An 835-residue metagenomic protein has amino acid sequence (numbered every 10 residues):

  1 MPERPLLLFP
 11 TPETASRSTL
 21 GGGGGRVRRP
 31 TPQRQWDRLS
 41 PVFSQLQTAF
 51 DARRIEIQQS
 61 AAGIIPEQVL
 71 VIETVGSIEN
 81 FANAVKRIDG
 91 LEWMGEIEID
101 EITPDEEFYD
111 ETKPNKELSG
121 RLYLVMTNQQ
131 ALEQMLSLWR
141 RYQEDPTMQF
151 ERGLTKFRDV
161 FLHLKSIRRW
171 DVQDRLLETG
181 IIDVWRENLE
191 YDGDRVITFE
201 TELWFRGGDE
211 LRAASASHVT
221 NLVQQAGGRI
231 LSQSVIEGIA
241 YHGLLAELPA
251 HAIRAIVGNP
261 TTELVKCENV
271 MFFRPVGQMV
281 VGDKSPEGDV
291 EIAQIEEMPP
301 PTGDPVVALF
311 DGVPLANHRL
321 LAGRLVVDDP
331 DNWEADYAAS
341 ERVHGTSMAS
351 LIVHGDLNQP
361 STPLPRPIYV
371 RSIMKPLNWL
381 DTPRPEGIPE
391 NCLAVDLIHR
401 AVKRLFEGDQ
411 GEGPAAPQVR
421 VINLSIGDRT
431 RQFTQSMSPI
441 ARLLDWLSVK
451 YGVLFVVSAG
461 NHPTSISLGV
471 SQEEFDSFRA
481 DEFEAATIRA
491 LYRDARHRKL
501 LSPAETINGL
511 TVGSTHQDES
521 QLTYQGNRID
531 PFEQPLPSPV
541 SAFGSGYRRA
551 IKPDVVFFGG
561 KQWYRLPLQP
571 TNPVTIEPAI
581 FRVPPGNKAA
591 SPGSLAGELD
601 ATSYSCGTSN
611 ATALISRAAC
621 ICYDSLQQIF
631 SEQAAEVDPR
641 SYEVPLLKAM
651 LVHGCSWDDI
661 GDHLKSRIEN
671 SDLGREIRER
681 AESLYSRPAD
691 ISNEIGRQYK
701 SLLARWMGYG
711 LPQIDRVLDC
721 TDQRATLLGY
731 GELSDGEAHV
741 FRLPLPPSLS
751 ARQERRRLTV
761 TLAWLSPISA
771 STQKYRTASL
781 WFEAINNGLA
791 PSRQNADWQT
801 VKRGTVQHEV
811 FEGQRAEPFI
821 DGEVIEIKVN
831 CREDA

Functional and structural regions predicted by a protein language model:
P2-V71, K86-R195, S217-M298: Autoinhibitory propeptides
P66-E107, T198-W204, E210-G227, R755-H808: Extended low-complexity, serine/threonine- and proline-enriched intrinsically disordered segments
A214, L377-T506, L599-C606, N610-T612 (+1 more regions): Substrate-binding/access-modulating region of protease and related hydrolase catalytic domains
I295-D329, E334-L393, A416-R420, R431-F433 (+7 more regions): Subtilisin-like serine protease catalytic core
V306-D331, T515-R528, P537, S541-T612 (+1 more regions): Catalytic-core environment of secreted peptidases
N332-S347, S458, A601-R617: Gly/Ser-rich catalytic serine loop of serine hydrolases
G460, S671-A784: Secreted peptidase-domain scaffold signal
F811-D834: Noncatalytic modules at the cell exterior or secretory-pathway interfaces, chiefly beta-strand-rich lectin/adhesion
